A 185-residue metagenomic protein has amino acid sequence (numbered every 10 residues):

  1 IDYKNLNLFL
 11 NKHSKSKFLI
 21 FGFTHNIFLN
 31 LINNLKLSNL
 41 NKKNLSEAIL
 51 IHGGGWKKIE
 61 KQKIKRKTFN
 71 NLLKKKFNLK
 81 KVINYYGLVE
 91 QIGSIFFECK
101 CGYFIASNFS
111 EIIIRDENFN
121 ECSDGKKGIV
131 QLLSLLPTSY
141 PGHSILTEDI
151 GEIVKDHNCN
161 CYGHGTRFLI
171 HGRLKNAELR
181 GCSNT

Functional and structural regions predicted by a protein language model:
I1-T185: Active-site glycine/GP-rich loop and adjacent strand/helix microenvironment that borders small-molecule binding pockets
